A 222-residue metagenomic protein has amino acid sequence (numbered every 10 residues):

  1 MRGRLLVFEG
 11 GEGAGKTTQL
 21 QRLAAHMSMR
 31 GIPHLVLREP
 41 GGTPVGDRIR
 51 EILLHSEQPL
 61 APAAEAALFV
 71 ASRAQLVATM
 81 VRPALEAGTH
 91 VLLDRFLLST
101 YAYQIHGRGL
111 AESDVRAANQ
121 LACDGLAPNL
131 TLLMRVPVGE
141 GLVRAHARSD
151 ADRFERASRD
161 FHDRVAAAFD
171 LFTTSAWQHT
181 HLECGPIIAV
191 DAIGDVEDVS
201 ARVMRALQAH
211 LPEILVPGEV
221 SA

Functional and structural regions predicted by a protein language model:
R2-L5: Pre-Walker A (Motif I) flank of P-loop NTPase domains
F8: Hydrophobic anchor at the beta1->P-loop junction of P-loop NTPases
G13: Walker A (P-loop) phosphate-binding loop of P-loop NTPases
K16: Conserved lysine of the Walker
Q19: Hydrophobic positions on the alpha1 helix immediately C-terminal to the Walker A/P-loop
R22-A24, G139-A222: NTP-dependent small-molecule kinase module
S28-C123, R202: ATP-dependent small-molecule kinase phosphotransfer cores that center on conserved nucleotide phosphate-binding segments
T100-A168: A glycine- and Lys/Arg-enriched "phosphate-lid" helix/loop adjacent to the NTP-binding pocket of small-molecule kinases
